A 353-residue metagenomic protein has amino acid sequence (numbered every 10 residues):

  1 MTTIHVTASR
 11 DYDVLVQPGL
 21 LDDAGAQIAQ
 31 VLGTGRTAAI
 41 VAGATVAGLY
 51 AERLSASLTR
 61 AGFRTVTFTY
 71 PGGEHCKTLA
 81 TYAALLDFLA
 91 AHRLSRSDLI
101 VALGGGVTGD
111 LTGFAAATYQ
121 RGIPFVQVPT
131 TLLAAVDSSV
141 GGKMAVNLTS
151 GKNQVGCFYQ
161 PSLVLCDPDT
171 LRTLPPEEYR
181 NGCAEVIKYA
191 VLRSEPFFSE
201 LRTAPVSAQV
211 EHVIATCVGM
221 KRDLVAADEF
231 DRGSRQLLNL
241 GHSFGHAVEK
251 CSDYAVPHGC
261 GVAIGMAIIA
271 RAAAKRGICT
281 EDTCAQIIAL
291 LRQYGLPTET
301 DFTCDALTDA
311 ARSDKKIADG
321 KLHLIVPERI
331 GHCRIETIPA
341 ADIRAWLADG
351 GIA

Functional and structural regions predicted by a protein language model:
M1-L99: ATP/NTP phosphate-donor binding region
L15, F114-A204: A glycine/threonine-rich phosphate-anchoring loop and its flanking beta-alpha core in nucleotide/phosphate-binding
L85, T112-A116, V186, V248 (+1 more regions): Buried hydrophobic packing segments
L86-L103, T112-Q127: Non-catalytic interfacial helical region
V107-F114, A135-V136, A247: Short glycine/serine/threonine-rich phosphate/pyrophosphate-binding segments that cradle anionic phosphate groups
A184-I187, C279-A353: C-terminal charged capping/lid subdomain of soluble metabolic enzymes
S199-A306: Active-site segments that bind and position negatively charged phosphate/pyrophosphate groups
